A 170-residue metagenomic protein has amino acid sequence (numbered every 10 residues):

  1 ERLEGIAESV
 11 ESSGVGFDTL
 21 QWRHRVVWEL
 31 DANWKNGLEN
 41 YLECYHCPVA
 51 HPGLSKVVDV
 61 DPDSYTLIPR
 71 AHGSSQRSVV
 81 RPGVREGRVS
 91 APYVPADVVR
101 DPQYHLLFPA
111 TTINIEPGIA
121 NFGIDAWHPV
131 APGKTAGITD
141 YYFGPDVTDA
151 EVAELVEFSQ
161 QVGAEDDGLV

Functional and structural regions predicted by a protein language model:
R2-V170: C-terminal catalytic domain of Rieske-type non-heme iron oxygenases
